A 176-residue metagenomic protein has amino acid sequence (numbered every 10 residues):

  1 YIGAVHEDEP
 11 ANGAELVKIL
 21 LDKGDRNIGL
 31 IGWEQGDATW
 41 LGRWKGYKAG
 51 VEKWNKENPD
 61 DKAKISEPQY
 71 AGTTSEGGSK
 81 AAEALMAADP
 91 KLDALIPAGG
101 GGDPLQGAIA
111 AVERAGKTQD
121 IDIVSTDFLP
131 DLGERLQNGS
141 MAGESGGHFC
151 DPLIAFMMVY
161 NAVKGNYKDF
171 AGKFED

Functional and structural regions predicted by a protein language model:
Y1, L132-R135, L153-M158: Short, charged, surface-exposed secondary-structure boundary motifs
Y1-I19, L30-E34, N138-F149: Short beta-strand elements at the ligand-binding edges of bilobed clamshell
V5-H6, I28-T39, Y70-G72, P97-A98: Short beta-strand->loop
P10, A14, W40-K48, S75: Short, surface-exposed alpha-helical segments at coil->helix boundaries
K18-R26, K48, E52-K56, E83-K91 (+4 more regions): Sec-exported extracytoplasmic/periplasmic mature domains
G29-L30, E52-S75: Short beta-strand elements in bilobed, periplasmic/extracellular small-molecule ligand-binding domains
K45-Y47, K64-E134: Hydrophobic alpha-helical
I154-D176: Hinge/cleft segment of the Venus flytrap/periplasmic-binding protein
